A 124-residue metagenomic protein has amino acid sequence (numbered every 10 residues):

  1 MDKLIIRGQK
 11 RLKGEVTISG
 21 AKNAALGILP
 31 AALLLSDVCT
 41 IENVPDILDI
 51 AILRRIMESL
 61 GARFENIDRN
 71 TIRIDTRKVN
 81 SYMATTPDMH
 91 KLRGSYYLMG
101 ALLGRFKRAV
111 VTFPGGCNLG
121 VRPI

Functional and structural regions predicted by a protein language model:
M1-I124: Structural preference for solvent-exposed beta-strand-turn elements and adjacent flexible terminal/loop segments within
